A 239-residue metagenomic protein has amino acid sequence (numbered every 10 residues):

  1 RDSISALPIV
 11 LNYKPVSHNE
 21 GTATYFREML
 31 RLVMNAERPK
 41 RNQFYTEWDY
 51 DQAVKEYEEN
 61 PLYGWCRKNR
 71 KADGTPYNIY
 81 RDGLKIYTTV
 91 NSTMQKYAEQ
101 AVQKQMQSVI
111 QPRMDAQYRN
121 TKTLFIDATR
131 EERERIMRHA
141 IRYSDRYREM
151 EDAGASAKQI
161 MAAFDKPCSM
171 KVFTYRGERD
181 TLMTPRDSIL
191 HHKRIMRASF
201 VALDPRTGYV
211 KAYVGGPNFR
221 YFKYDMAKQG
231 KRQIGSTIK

Functional and structural regions predicted by a protein language model:
R1-I238: Extended, non-catalytic substrate-recognition/exosite surfaces adjacent to catalytic cores, especially in enzymes
